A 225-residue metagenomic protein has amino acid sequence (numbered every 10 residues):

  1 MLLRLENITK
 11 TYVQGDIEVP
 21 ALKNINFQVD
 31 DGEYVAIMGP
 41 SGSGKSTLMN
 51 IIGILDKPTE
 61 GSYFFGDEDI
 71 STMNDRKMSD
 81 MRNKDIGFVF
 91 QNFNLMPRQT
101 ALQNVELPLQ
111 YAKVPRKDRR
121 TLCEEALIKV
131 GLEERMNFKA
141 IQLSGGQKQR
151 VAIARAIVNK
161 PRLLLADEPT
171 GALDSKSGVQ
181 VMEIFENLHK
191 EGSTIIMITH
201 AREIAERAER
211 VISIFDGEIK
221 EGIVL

Functional and structural regions predicted by a protein language model:
L2-F215: ABC family nucleotide-binding domain
D216-G222: Conserved switch/coupling elements of ABC/ABC-like ATPase nucleotide-binding domains
